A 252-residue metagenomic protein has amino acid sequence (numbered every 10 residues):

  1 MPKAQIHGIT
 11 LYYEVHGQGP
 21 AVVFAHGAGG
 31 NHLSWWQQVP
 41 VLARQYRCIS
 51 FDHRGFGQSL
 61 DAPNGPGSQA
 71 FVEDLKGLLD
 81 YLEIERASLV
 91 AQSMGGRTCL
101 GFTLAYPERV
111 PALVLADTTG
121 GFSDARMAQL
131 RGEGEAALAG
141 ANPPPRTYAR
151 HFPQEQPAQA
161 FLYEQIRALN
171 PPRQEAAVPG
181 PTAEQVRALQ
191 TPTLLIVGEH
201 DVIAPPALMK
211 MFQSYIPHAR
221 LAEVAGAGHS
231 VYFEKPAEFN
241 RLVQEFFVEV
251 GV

Functional and structural regions predicted by a protein language model:
I9-D61: Conserved HGGG/HGGXW glycine-rich cap/lid loop of the alpha/beta-hydrolase fold
Q37-A43, I49-A91, R241: Active-site loop/oxyanion-hole signature of alpha/beta-hydrolase fold enzymes
R97-A105, R109-G140: Flexible "cap/lid" loop of the alpha/beta hydrolase fold
D124-A125, Q129, A136-A188: Conserved alpha/beta-hydrolase catalytic His-Asp/Glu region
L189, L195-V197: Short beta-strand/loop motif that positions the catalytic acidic residue of the alpha/beta-hydrolase fold
T191, P205-S214: Short alpha-helix in the alpha/beta-hydrolase fold that links the catalytic acid
H200-A204: Acidic catalytic loop of the alpha/beta-hydrolase fold
A219-V252: Catalytic active-site module of serine/aspartate enzymes centered on a nucleophile-bearing elbow/loop
